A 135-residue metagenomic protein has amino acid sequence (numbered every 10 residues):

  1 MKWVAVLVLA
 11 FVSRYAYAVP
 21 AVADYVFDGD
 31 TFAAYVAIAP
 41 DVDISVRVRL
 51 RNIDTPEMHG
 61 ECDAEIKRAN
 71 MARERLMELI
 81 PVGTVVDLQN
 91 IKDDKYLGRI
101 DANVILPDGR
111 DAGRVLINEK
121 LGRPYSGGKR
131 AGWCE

Functional and structural regions predicted by a protein language model:
K2-A5, F11-E135: Small beta-barrel nucleic-acid-binding modules, primarily SNase/OB-fold domains and secondarily Tudor-like barrels
